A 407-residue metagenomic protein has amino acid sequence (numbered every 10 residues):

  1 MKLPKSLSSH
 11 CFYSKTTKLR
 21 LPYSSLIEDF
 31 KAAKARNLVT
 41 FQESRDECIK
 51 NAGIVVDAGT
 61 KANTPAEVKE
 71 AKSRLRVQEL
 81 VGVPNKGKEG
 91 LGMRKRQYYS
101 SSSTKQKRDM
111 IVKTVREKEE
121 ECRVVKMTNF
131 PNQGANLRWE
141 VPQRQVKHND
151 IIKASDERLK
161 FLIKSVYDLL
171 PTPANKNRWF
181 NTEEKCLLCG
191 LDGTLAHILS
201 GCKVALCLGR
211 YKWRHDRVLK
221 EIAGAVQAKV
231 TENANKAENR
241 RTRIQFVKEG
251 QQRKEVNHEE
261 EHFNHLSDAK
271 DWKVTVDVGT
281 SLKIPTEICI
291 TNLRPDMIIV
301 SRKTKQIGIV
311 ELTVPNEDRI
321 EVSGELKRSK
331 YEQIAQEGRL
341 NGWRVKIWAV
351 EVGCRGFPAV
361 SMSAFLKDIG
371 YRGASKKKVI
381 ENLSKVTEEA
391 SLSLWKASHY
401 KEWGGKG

Functional and structural regions predicted by a protein language model:
L3-K185, T387, S391-L394: Extended C-terminal regions of large enzymes
S25, N177-K229, I307: Short Cys/His-based metal-binding microdomains
W179-F180, A234-I309: Active-site metal-binding core of divalent-cation-utilizing nuclease and nuclease-like domains
L188, P295-S301, G308-N316, Y331-I334: C-terminal, well-structured subdomains that either form a transmembrane helix-short loop-helix hairpin in multi-pass
R294, Q306, E311-L326, V352-C354: Short beta-strand-loop-alpha-helix junction that forms the active-site gateway of nucleic-acid-processing nucleases
R328-W343: Metal-dependent nuclease catalytic cores in nucleic-acid-processing enzymes, especially RNase H-like/related
V345-G407: Domain-level recognition of nuclease-like catalytic cores that cleave nucleotide substrates
